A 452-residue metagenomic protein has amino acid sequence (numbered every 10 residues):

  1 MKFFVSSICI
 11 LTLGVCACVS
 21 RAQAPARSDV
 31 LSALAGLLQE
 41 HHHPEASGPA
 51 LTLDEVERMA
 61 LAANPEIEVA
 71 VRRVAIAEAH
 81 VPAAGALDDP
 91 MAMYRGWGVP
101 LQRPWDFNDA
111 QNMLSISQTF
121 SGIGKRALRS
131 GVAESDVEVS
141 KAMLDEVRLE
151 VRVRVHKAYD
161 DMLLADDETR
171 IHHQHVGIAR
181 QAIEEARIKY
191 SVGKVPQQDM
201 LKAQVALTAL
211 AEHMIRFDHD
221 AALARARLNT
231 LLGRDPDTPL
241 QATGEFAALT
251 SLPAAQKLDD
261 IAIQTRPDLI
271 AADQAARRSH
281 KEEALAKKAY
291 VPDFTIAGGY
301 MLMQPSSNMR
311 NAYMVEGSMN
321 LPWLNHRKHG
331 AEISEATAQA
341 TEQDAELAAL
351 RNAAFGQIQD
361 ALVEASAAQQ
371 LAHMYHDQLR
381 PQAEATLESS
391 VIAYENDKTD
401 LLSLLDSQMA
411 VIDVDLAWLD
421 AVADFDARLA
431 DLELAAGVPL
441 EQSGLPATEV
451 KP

Functional and structural regions predicted by a protein language model:
K2-F3, A142-I261, A361-E364, A368 (+2 more regions): Periplasmic alpha-helical coiled-coil/stalk elements that build and connect Gram-negative outer-membrane
K2-S6, I10-T12, S20-A33, E45 (+1 more regions): Acidic, low-complexity, intrinsically disordered peripheral segments
V19-M91, G96, T119-F120, P236 (+6 more regions): Bacterial Sec-pathway N-terminal export signals of envelope proteins
A26, R180, A209-P236, E384-V438: Short segments within alpha-helical structural elements
T52-D54, P90-V147, I270-L350, E364 (+1 more regions): Small/polar-residue-enriched beta-strand and adjacent coil segments characteristic of outer-membrane beta-barrel
V56, A63, A70, T119 (+22 more regions): Amphipathic alpha-helical coiled-coil segments and their boundaries
P82, D89, D145, R152 (+20 more regions): Alpha-helical coiled-coil oligomerization motifs
